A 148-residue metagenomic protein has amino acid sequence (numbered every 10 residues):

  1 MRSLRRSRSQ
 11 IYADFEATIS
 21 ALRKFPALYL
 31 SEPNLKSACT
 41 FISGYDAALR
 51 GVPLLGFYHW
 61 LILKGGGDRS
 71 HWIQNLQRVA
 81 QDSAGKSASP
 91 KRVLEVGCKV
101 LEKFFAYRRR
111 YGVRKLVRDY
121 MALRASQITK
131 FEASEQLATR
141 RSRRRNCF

Functional and structural regions predicted by a protein language model:
R2-A13, A88-F148: Short, functional C-terminal segments
R2-Y45: Short terminal alpha-helical segments
T18, F57-W60, M121: Terminal leader/tail segments of proteins
K24, L28, T40, G56 (+3 more regions): Intrinsic disorder/low-structure terminal segments
L30, V52, G56, D68-H71 (+1 more regions): Generic ordered-secondary-structure signal
P33, Y45, L49, I62-K64 (+4 more regions): Generic alpha-helical secondary structure signal
D46-R108: Amphipathic protein-protein interaction modules
